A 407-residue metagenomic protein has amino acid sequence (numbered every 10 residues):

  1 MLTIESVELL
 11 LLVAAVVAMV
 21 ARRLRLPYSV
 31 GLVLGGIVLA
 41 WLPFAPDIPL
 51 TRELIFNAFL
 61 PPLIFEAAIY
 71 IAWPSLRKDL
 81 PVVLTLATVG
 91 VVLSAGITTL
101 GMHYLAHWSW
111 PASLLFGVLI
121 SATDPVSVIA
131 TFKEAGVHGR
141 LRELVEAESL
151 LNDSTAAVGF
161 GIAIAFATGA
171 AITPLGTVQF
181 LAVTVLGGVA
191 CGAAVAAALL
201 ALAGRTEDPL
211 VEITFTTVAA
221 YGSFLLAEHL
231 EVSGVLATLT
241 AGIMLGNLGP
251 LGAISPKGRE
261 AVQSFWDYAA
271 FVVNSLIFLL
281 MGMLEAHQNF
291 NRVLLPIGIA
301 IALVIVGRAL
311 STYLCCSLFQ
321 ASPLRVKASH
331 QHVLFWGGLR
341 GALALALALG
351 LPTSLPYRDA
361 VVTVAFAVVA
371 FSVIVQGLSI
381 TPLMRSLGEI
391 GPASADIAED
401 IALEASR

Functional and structural regions predicted by a protein language model:
M1-S406: Transmembrane helical cores of multi-pass secondary ion antiporters/exchangers
